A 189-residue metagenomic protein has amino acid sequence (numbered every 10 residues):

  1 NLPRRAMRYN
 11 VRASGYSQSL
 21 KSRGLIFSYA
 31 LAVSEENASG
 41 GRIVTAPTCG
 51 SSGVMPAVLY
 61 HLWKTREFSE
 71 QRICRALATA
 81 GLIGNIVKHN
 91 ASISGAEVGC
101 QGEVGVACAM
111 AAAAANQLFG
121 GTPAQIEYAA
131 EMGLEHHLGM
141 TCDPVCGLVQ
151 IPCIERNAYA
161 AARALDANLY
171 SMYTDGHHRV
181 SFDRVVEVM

Functional and structural regions predicted by a protein language model:
N1-G99: Accessory "access/gating" subregions that flank catalytic or transport cores
N1-N10, A107, A158-R163: Charge-rich, acidic-biased intrinsically disordered regions
Y16-R23, T48, Q101, G105 (+3 more regions): Hydrophobic alpha-helical scaffolding
S28-A32, G53-W63, A78-I86, G102-Q117 (+2 more regions): Contiguous, well-ordered alpha-helical segments that form the cores/surfaces of helical PPI scaffolds
T45-A46, H89, G95-V98, G102 (+5 more regions): Generic structural "secondary-structure junction" signal
A113-M189: Functionally critical mobile loop/hinge segments
